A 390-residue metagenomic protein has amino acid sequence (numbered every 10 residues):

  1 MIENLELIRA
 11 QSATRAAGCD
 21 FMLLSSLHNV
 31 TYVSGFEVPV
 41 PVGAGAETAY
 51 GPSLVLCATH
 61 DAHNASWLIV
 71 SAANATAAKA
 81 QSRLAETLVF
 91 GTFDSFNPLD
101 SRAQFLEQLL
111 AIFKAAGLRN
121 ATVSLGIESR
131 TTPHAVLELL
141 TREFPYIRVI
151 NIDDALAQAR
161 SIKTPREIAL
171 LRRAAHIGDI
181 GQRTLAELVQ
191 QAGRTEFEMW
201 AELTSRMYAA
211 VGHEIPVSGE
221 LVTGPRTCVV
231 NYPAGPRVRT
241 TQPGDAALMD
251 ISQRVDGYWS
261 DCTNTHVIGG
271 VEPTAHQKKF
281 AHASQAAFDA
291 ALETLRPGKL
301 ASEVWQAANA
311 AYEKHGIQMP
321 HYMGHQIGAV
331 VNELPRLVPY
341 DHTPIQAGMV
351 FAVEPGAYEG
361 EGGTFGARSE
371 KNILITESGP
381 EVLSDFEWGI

Functional and structural regions predicted by a protein language model:
M1-I390: Active-site neighborhoods and metal-handling regions in enzymes and metal-associated proteins
